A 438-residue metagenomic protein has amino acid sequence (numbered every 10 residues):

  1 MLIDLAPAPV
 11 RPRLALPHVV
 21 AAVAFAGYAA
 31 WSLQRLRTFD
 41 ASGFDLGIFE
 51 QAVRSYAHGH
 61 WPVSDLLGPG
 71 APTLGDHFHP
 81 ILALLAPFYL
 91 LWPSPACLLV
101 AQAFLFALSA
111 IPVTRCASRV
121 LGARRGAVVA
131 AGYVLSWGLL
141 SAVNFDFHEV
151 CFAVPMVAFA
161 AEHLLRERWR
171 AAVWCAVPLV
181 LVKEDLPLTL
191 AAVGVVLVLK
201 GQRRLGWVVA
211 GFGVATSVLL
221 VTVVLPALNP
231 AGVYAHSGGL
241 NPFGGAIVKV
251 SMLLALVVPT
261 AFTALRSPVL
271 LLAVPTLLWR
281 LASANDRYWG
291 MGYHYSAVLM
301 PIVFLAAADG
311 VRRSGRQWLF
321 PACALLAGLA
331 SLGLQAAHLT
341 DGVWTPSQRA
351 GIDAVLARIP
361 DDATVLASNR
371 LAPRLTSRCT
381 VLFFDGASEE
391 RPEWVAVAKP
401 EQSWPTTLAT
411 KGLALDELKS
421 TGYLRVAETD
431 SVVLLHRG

Functional and structural regions predicted by a protein language model:
M1-A30: Start-transfer (signal-anchor) and selected internal transmembrane alpha helices of multi-pass inner/ER membrane
H18-A22, R124, A210-V214, R312-Q335: Signature aromatic-anchored transmembrane alpha helix within multi-pass, membrane-resident enzymes that catalyze glycan
W31, T38-A41, D45, S55-Y56 (+5 more regions): Membrane-lumen/periplasm interface segments of specific transmembrane helices in polyprenyl phosphate-linked
I48-P72, P80-I81, L164: Extracytosolic helix-loop segments that constitute the early lumenal/periplasmic catalytic or substrate-binding loops
A96-L121: Transmembrane-helix motifs of polytopic, lipid-linked glycan transferases
L108, P112-R115, G132, C151-C175 (+2 more regions): Specific aromatic-rich, kink-prone transmembrane helix
V129, A158-H163, R170-E184, T189-V198 (+1 more regions): Membrane-interface alpha helices of multi-pass inner-membrane proteins
L271-G315: Hydrophobic/aromatic-rich transmembrane helices and adjacent perimembrane loops
